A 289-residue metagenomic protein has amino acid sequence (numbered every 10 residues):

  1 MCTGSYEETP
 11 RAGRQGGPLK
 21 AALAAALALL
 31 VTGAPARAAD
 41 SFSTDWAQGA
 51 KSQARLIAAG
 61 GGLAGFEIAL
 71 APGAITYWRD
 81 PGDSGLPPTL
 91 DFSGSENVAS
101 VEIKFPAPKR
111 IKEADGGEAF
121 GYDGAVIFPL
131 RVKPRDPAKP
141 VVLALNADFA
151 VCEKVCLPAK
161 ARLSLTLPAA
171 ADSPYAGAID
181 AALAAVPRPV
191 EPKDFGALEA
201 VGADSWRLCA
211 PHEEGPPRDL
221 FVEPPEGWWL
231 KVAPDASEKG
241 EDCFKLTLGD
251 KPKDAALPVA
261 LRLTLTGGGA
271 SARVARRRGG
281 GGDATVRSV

Functional and structural regions predicted by a protein language model:
M1-G17: N-terminal secretory signal peptides that target proteins for export/translocation
C2, A28, A58-A59: Structured catalytic/translocation cores of nucleotide/phosphate-coupled proteins
E8-P10, A22, C156: Residue-level detector of intrinsically disordered/flexible regions characterized by low predicted structural confidence
G13, T32-P35, R287: N-terminal non-cleavable signal-anchor helices
A22-T32: Bacterial N-terminal signal peptides
R37-V289: Extracellular/lumen-exposed scaffold segments
